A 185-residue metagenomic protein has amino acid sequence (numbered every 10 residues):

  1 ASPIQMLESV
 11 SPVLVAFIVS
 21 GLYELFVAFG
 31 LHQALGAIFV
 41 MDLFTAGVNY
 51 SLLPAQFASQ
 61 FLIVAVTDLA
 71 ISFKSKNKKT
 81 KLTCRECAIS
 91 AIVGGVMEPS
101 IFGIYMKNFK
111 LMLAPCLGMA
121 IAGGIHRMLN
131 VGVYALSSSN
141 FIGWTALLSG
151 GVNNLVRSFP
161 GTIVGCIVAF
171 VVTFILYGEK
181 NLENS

Functional and structural regions predicted by a protein language model:
A1-V10, I18-L25, F39, L43 (+1 more regions): Hydrophobic alpha-helical segments of integral membrane proteins, encompassing both true transmembrane helices
P3-L7, F29-Q33, A46-G47, F73-K78 (+3 more regions): Membrane-interface elements of multi-pass transporters and channels
I4-I18, V48-L53, V152-V156: Membrane-interfacial loop-to-helix junctions in multi-pass transporters
S9, V13, P99-S185: Transmembrane alpha-helical segments and their short flanking loops that form helix-hairpins/helix-helix interfaces
S9-F17, V27-L35, P54-F61: Short, contiguous, pocket-lining structural segments that sit at or immediately flank catalytic/ligand-binding sites
S20-H32, L43-N49, A91-G94, H126: Transmembrane alpha-helix interface/packing and boundary motifs in multi-pass membrane proteins, characterized by
G36-M119: Helix-loop-helix junctions within the multi-pass membrane cores of secondary transporters/permeases
